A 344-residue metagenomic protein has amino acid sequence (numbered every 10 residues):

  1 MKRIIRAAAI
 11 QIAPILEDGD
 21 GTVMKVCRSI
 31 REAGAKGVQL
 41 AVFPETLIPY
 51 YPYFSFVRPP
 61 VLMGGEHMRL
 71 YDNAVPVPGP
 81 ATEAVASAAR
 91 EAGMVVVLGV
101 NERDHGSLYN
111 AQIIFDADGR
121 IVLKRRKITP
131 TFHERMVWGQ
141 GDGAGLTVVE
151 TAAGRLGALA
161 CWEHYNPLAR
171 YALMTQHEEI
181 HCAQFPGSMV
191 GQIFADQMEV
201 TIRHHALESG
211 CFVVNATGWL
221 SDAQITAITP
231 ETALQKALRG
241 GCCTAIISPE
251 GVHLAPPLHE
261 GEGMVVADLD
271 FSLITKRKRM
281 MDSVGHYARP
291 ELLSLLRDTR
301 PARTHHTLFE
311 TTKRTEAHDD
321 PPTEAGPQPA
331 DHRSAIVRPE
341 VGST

Functional and structural regions predicted by a protein language model:
I4-I15, V42, A111, K124 (+3 more regions): Active-site-proximal beta-strand elements of phosphoester/diester hydrolases
Q11-S29: N-terminal phosphate-binding loop and adjacent alpha-helix
G19, R28-A117, G187-S209: Cys-nucleophile CN-hydrolase/nitrilase-fold catalytic domain and related Cys-dependent amidase chemistry that acts on
P76-V97, R155, C161-V265: CN hydrolase (nitrilase-like) catalytic-core segments centered on the catalytic cysteine and neighboring Lys/Glu
L98-V100, A111-I114, T147, T244-I246 (+1 more regions): Short beta-strand scaffold segments in enzyme catalytic cores
D118, K124-R125, P257: Short hydrophobic alpha-helix segments
T131-T147, H164-L168: Active-site glycine-rich loop that binds ribose-phosphate moieties when present
T217-T344: C-terminal beta-strand edge segments of enzyme domains
